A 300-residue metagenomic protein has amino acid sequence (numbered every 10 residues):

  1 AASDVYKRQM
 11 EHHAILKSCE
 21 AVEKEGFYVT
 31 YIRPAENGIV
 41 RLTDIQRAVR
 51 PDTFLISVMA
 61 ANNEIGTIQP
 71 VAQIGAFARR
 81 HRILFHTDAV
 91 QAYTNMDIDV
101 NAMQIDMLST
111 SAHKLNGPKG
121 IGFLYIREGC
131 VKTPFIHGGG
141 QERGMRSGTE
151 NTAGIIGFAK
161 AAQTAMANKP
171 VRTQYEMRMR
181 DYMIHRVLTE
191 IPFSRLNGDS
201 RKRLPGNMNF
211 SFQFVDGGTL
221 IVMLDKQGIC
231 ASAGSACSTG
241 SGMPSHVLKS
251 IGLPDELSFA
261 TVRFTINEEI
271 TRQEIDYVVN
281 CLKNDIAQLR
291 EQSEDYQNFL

Functional and structural regions predicted by a protein language model:
A1-Y6: Short, small-residue-biased leader/transition segments that mark boundaries at the very start of proteins
T30, P34-T94: Active-site phosphate-binding strand-loop segment of PLP-dependent enzymes
T87, Y93, D99-N116, T133-F135: Conserved active-site segment immediately N-terminal to the catalytic lysine that forms the internal aldimine
K119-T173: Conserved core segment of the aminotransferase class I/II
A162-H185, R195-L204: Structural signature of PLP-dependent enzymes
M208-R263: Conserved C-terminal alpha-helix-loop-beta "cap" of PLP-dependent enzymes that closes/shapes the active-site mouth
M243-L300: PLP-dependent enzyme catalytic core of the Aspartate aminotransferase-like
